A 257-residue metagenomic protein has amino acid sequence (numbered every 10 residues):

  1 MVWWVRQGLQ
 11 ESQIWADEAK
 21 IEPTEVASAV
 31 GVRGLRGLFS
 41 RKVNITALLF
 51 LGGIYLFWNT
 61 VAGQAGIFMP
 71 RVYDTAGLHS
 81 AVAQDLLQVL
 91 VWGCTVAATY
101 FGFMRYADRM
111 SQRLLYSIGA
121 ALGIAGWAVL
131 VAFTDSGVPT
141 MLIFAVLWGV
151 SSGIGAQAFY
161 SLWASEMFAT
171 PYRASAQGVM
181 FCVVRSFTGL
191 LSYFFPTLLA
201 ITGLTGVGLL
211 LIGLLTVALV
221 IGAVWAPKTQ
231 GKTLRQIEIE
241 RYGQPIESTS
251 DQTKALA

Functional and structural regions predicted by a protein language model:
M1-F39, T216-S248: Central mid-sequence intracellular linker of multi-pass
K42-V96, S192: Extracytoplasmic gate region of multi-pass secondary transporters
Y73-D74, R105-A107, F195-G203: Interfacial helix-cap and linker-helix signal at transmembrane-aqueous boundaries of multi-pass secondary transporters
A98-S111: Helix-to-loop junctions at the C-terminal end of transmembrane segments in multipass secondary transporters
D108-A120: Cytoplasmic membrane-interface "Motif A"-like loop-to-helix N-cap segments of 12-TM Major Facilitator Superfamily
A121-D135: C-terminal ends and interior cores of transmembrane alpha-helices in multi-pass membrane transporters/permeases
T140-G155: Hydrophobic core of transmembrane alpha-helices in multi-pass small-molecule transporters, especially MFS/SLC-type
M167-I201: A late C-terminal transmembrane helix in Major Facilitator Superfamily
